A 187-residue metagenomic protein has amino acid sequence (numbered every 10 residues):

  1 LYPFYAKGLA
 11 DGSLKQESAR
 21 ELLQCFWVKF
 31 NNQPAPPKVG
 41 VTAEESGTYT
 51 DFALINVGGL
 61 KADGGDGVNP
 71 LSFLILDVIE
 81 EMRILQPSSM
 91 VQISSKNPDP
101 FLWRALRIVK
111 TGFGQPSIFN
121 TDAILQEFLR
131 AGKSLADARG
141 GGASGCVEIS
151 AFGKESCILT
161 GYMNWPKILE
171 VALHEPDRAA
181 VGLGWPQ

Functional and structural regions predicted by a protein language model:
L1-Q187: Conserved catalytic cores of very large enzyme subunits
